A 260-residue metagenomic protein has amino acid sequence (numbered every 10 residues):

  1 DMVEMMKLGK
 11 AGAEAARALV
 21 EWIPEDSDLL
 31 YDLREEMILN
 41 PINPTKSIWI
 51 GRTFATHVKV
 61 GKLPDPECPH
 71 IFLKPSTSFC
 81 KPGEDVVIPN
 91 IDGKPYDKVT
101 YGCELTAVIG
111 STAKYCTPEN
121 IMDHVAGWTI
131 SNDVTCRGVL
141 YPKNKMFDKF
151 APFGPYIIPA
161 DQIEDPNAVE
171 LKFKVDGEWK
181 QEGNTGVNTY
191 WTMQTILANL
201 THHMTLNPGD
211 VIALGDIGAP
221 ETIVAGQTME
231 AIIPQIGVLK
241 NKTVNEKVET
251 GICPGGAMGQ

Functional and structural regions predicted by a protein language model:
D1-P69, T250, G256-Q260: N-terminal non-catalytic cap/leader segment that marks the start of a structured domain
M37-L39, K59-K62, D85-V99, A113-N120 (+2 more regions): A generic local secondary-structure boundary/capping motif
W49, T100-G102, N207, V224-G226: Residue-level recognition of short, solvent-exposed, well-ordered loop/turn junctions that link secondary-structure
L63-P82, Y101, E230-I236: Structural signature of FAD isoalloxazine-binding scaffolds in flavoprotein oxidoreductases
E67, I71-P75, N120-D148, T185-T192 (+1 more regions): Flexible glycine-rich active-site/ligand-binding loops centered on an Asp-His dyad
L140-K149, G154-P155, W179-N207: Glycine-rich active-site loops that engage anionic ligands at enzyme catalytic sites
A151-I157, G218-Q260: Charged, cofactor-coupling segments
Y156-N188: Core FKBP-type peptidyl-prolyl cis-trans isomerase
